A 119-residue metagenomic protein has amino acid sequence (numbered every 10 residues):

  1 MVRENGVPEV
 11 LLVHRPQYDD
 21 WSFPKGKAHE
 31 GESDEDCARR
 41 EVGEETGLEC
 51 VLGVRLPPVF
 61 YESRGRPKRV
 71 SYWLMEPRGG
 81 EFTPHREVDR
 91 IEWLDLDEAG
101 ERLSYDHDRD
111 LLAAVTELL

Functional and structural regions predicted by a protein language model:
M1-F23: N-terminal strand-loop-strand
G26-A114: Unchanged
T116-L119: Charge-dense polyanion-binding interfaces
